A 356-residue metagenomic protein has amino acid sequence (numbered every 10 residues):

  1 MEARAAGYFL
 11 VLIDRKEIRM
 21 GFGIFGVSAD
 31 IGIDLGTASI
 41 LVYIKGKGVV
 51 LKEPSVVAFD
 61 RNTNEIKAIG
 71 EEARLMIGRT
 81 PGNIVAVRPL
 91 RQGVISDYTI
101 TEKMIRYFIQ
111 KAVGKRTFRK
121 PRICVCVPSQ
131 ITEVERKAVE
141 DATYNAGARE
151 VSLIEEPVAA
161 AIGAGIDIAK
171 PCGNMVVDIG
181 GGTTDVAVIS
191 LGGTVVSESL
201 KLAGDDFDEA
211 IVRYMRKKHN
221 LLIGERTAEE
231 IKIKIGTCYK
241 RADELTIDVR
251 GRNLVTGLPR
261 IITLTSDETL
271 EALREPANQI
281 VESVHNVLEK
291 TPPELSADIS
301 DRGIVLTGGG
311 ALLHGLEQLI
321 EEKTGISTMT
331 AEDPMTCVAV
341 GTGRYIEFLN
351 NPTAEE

Functional and structural regions predicted by a protein language model:
E2-I179, A187-V305, A311-E356: Nucleotide/phosphate-binding catalytic cleft detector across ATP-hydrolyzing and phosphate-transferring enzymes
